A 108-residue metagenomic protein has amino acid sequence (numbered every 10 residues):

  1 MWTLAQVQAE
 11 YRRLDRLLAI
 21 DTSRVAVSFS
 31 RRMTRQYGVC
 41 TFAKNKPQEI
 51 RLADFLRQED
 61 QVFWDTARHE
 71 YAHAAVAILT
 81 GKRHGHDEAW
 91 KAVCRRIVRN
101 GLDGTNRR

Functional and structural regions predicted by a protein language model:
M1-D65, A74-R108: Active-site-proximal or metal-binding-adjacent scaffold patches in catalytic folds
E70: Walker B catalytic acidic pair
